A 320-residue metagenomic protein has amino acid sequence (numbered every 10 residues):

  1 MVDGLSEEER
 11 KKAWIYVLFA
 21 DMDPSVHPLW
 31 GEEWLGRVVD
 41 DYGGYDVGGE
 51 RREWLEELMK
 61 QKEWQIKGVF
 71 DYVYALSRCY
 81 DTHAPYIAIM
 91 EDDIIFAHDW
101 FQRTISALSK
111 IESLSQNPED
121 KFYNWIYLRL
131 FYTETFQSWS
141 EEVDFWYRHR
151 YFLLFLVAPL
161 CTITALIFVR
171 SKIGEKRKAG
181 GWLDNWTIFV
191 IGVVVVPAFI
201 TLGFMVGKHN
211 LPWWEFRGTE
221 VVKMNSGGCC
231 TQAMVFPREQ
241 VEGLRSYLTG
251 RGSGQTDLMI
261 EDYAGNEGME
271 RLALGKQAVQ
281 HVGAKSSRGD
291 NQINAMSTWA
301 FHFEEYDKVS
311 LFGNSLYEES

Functional and structural regions predicted by a protein language model:
M1-K12: Short, acidic, metal-binding catalytic loop of nucleotide-sugar glycosyltransferases
D21-Y86: Active-site-proximal specificity loops/subdomain of glycosyltransferases
P28-E32, W100-R103, E141-V143, S246-L248 (+1 more regions): Short coil/turn segments at secondary-structure boundaries
W64, L130-R150: Short, aromatic-rich amphipathic segments at membrane interfaces that lie adjacent to a transmembrane helix or signal
W64-Y72, W100, G252, T256: Phosphate/oxyanion-binding active-site loops and adjacent basic polyanion-contact surfaces
H83-I95: Short beta-strand-to-loop acidic/aromatic patch adjacent to the donor-nucleotide binding site
A97-Y132, F136: Conserved donor-nucleotide/metal-binding helix-loop-beta segment in metal-dependent transferases, i.e., the alpha-helix
R150-F152, T162-E239, G243-S320: C-terminal catalytic/acceptor-binding lobe
